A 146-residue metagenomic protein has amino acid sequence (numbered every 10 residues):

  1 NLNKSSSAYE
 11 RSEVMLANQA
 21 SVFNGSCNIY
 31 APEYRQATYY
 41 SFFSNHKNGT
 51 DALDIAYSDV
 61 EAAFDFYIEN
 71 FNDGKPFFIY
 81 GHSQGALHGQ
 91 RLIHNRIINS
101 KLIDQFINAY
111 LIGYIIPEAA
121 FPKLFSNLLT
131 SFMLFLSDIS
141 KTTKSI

Functional and structural regions predicted by a protein language model:
N1-K75: Active-site catalytic motif of lipid deacylating hydrolases and related acyltransferases
E33-A37, H82-S83, L111-I115: Active-site-proximal beta-strand/loop segments in catalytic clefts of secreted hydrolases
T38-F42, L87-H88, A119: Short catalytic/ligand-binding loop motif for oxyanion handling, primarily in non-cytosolic enzymes, centered on
E61-D73, N95-I146: Surface cap/lid and interfacial helix-loop subdomains adjacent to catalytic sites that gate substrate access
G81-G89: Gly/Ala-rich beta-loop-alpha elbow adjacent to hydrolase catalytic centers
Q90-H94: Short, hydrophobic alpha-helix immediately C-terminal to the catalytic nucleophile
